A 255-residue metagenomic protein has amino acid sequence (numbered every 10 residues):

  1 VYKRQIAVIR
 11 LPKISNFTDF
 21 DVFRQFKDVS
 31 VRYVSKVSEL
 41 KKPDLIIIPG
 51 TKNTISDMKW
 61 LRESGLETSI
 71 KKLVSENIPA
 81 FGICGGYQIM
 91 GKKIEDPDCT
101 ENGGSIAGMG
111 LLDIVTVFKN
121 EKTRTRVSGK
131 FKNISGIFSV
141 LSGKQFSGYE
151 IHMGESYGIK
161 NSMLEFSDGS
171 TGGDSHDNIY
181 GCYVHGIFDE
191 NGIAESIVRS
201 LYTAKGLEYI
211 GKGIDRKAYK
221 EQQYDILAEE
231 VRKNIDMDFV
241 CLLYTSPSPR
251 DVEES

Functional and structural regions predicted by a protein language model:
V1-Q5, Y244-P249: Conserved small/polar residues in nucleotide/adenosyl-binding loops
K3-Q5, I9-N16, N191: N-terminal segments that mediate ammonia production and transfer in glutamine-dependent amidotransferase systems
I9, V34, P43, I48-G50 (+5 more regions): Generic beta-strand/beta-sheet core signal
S15-E76, A80: Phosphate-binding active sites in nucleotide-utilizing proteins
D21, V31, R126-L243: C-terminal and late-domain segments of enzyme folds
T51-I137, S142-S147: Cysteine-nucleophile active-site neighborhood
